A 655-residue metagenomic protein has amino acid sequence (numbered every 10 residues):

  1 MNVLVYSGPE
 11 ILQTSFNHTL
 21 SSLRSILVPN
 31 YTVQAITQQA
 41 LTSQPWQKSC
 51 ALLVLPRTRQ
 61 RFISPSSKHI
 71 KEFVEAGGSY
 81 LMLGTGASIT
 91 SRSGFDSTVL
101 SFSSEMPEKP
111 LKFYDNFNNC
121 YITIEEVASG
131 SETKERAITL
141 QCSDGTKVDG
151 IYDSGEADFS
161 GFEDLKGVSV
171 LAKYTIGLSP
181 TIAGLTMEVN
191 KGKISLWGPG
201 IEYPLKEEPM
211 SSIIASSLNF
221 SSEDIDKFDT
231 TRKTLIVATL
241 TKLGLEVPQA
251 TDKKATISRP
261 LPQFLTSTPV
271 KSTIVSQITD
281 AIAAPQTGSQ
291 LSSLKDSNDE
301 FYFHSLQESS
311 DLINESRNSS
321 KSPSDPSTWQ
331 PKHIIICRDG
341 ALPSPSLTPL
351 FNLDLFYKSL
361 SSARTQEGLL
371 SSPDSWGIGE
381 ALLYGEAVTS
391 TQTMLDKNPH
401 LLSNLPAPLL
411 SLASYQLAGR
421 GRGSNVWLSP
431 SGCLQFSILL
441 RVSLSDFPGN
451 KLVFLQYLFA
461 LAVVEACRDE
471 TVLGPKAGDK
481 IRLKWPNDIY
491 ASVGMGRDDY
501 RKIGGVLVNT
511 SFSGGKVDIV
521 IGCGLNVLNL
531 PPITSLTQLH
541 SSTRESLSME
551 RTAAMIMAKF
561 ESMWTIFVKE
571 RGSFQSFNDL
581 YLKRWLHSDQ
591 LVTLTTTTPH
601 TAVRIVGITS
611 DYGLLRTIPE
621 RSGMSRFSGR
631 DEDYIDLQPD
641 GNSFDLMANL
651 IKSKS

Functional and structural regions predicted by a protein language model:
L4-G94: Helical hinge/lid and interdomain linker segments adjacent to catalytic or ligand-binding clefts that mediate domain
T14, W197, L205-E207, T393 (+3 more regions): Short helix/loop capping segments that flank catalytic or ligand/cofactor-binding pockets
V33, E380-G385, I481-L483: Generic structural signal for residues in well-ordered beta-strands
I63-S143: A glycine-rich, often tryptophan-bearing local segment used as a flexible ligand/cofactor-contacting loop or short
N116-E208: Catalytic beta-strand/loop cores that center a nucleophilic Ser/Cys/Thr and support acyl-enzyme chemistry
G192-K193, P199-S309, I313: Extracellular ligand-binding/catalytic regions of CAZymes and related secreted enzymes and adhesion modules
T256-D469, F644, A648-S655: N-terminal lobe of the biotin/lipoate ligase/transferase fold
P406-A407, L412-Y415, N425-C433, S437-S655: Catalytic beta-strand/loop module used to bind and position nucleotide/cofactor moieties in cofactor-attachment
